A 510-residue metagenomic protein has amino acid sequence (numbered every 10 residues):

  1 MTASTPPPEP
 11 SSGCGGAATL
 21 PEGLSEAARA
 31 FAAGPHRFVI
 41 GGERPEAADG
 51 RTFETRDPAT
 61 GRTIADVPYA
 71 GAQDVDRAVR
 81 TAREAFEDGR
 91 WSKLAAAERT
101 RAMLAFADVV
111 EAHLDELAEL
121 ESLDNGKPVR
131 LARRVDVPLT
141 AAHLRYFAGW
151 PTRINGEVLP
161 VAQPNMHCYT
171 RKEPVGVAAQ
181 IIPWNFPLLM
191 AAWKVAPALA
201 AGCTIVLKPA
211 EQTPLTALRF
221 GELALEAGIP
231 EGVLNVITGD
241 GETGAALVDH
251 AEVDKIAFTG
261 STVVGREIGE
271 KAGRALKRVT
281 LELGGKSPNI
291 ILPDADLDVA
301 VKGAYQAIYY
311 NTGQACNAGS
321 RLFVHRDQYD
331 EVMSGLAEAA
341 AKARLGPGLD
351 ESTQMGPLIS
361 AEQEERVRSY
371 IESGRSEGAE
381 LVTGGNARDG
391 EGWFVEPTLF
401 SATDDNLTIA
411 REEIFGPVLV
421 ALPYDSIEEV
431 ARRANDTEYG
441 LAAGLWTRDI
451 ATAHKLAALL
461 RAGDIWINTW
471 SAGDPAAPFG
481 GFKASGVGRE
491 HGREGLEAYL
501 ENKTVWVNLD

Functional and structural regions predicted by a protein language model:
M1-A59, A85: Hydrophobic face of amphipathic alpha-helices that form TPR/SEL1-like repeat modules and related alpha-solenoid
M1-S12, R62-A65, V253, I290 (+5 more regions): Conserved C-terminal structural/oligomerization subdomain of aldehyde/semialdehyde dehydrogenase
G61, R99, E121, L144 (+11 more regions): Residue-level signal for inorganic ion chemistry
T63-A70, E87-W91, Q180, N289-L292 (+5 more regions): Short, well-ordered beta-strand elements within core beta-sheets of diverse protein domains
I64-I154: Glycine-rich loop-to-alpha-helix module at the N-terminal edge of alpha/beta enzyme cores
L104, P128-L131, P138, V161-V177 (+3 more regions): Glycine-rich NAD(P)-binding loop of Rossmann-like domains
G156-V299, Y424: Rossmann-like NAD(P) dinucleotide-binding subdomain of oxidoreductase/dehydrogenase enzymes
V263-D404, I467: ALDH superfamily catalytic-core signature
